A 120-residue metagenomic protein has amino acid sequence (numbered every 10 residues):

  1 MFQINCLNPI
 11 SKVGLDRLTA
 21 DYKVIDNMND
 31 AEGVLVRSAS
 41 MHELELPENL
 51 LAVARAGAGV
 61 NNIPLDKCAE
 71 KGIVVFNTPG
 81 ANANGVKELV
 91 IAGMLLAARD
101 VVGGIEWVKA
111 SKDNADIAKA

Functional and structural regions predicted by a protein language model:
M1-F76: An N-terminal-biased, well-structured beta-alpha scaffold segment characteristic of Rossmann-like dinucleotide-binding
P79-A120: Phosphate-binding beta-alpha-beta segment of Rossmann-like dinucleotide-binding domains, i.e., the NAD(P)
